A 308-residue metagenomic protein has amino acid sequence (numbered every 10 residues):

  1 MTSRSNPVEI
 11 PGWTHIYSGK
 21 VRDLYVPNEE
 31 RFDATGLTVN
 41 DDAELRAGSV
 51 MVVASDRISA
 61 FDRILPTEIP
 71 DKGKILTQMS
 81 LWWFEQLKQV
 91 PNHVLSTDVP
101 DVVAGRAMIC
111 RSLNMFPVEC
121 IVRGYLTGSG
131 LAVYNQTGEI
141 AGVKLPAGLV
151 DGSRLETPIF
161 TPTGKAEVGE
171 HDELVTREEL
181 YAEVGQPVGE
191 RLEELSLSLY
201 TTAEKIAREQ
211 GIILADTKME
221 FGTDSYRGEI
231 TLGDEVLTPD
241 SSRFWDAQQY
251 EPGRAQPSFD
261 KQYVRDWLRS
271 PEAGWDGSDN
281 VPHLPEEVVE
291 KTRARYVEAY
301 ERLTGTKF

Functional and structural regions predicted by a protein language model:
M1-V8, L195-T201: Short, compositionally biased strand/turn segments that nucleate or flank brief secondary-structure elements
T2-G164, D276-F308: Active-site loop/lid in soluble adenylation, ligation, and acyl-transfer enzymes
V122, L214-V236: Conserved metal-phosphate-binding beta-hairpin within the catalytic cores of diverse ATP-dependent phosphoryl-transfer
G130, T223, R227, S241: Active-site-proximal flexible loops/turns
Q136-I140, K144-V188, E229, V236-T304: Anionic ligand-binding catalytic core segments
V184-A215: A long amphipathic alpha-helix within ATP-dependent nucleotide-binding catalytic cores
